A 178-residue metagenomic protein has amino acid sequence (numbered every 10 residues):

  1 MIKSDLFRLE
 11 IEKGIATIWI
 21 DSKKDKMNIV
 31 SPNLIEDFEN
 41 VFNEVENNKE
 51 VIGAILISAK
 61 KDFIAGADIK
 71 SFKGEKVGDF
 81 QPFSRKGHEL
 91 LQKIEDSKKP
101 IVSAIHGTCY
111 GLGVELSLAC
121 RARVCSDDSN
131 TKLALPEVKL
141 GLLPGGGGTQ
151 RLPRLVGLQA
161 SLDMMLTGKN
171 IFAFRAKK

Functional and structural regions predicted by a protein language model:
M1-I57, G78, R85, E89-Q92: Conserved CoA-thioester-binding segment of acyl-CoA-metabolizing enzymes
E50, S58-L90, C109, K139-G141: Glycine- (often His-adjacent) and acidic-residue-rich active-site loop that binds/positions the CoA thioester
H88, Q92-L140, P144: Glycine-rich beta-to-alpha active-site loop
L116, A122-V124, D163, T167-K169 (+1 more regions): Well-ordered beta-strand positions
T149-Q159: Hydrophobic, secondary-structure "cap" segments at the distal end of domains
